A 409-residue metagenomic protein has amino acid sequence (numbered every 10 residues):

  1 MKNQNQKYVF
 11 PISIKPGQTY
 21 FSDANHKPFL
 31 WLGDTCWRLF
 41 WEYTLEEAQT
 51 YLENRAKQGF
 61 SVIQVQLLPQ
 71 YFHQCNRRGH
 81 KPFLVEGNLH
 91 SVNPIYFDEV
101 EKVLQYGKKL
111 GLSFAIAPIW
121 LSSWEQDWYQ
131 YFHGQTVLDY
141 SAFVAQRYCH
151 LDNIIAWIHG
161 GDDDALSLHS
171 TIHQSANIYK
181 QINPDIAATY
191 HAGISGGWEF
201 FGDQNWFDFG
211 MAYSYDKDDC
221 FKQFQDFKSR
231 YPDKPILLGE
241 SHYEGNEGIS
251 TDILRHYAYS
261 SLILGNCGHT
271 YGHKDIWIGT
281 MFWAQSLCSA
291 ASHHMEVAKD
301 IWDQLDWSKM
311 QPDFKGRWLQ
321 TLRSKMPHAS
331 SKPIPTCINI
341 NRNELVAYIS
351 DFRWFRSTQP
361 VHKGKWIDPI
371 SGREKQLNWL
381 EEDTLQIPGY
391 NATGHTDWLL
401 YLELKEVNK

Functional and structural regions predicted by a protein language model:
K2-F221: Active-site mouth of glycoside hydrolases
G17, G59, H150, P184 (+4 more regions): Residue-level preference for short coil/turn positions at secondary-structure junctions
T35-C36, R373, E381: A generic structural motif
Q64, H80-K81, L237-L238, T270 (+1 more regions): Structured core elements
F114, I236, G364: Hydrophobic anchor at the start of a short beta-strand that flanks the dinucleotide cofactor-binding loop
Q146, G160-H293: Extracellular glycoside hydrolase catalytic/binding regions
E244-G245, L254-N378, I387-K409: Aromatic- and carboxylate-lined catalytic core of secreted/periplasmic carbohydrate-active enzymes
D383-L385: Short strand-edge motifs at loop-to-beta-strand transitions and within beta-strands of extracellular beta-rich domains
